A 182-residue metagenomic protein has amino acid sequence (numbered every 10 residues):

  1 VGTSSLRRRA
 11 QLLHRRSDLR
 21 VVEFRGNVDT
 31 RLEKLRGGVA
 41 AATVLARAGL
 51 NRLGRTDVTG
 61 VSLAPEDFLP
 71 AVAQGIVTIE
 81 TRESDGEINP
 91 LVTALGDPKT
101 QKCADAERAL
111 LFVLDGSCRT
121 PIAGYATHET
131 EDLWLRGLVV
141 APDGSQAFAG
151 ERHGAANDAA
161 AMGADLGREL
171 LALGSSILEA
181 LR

Functional and structural regions predicted by a protein language model:
V1-D18: Bilobed "Venus flytrap"/periplasmic-binding protein-like clamshell domains and structurally analogous long
D18, V22-R182: Small-molecule-sensing regulatory modules
